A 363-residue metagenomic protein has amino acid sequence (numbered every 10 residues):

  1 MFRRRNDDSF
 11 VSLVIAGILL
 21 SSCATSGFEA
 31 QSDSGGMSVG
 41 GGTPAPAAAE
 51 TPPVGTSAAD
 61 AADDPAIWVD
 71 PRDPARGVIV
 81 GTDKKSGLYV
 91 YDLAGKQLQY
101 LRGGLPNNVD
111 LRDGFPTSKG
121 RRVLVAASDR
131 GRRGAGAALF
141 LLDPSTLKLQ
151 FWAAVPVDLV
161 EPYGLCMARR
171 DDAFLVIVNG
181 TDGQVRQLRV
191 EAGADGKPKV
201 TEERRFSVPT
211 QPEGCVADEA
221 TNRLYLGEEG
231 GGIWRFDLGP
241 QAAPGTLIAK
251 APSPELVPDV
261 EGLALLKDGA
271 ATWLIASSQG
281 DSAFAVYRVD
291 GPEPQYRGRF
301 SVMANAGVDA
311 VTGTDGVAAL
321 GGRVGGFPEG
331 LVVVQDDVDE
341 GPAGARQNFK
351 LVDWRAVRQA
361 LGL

Functional and structural regions predicted by a protein language model:
F2-L13: Bacterial N-terminal signal peptides that target proteins for export
D8-S9, S21, Q31: Intrinsically disordered, low-complexity, compositionally biased regions/tails
S12-S22: Bacterial N-terminal signal peptides
A24-L363: Sequence/structural signature of beta-propeller domains
